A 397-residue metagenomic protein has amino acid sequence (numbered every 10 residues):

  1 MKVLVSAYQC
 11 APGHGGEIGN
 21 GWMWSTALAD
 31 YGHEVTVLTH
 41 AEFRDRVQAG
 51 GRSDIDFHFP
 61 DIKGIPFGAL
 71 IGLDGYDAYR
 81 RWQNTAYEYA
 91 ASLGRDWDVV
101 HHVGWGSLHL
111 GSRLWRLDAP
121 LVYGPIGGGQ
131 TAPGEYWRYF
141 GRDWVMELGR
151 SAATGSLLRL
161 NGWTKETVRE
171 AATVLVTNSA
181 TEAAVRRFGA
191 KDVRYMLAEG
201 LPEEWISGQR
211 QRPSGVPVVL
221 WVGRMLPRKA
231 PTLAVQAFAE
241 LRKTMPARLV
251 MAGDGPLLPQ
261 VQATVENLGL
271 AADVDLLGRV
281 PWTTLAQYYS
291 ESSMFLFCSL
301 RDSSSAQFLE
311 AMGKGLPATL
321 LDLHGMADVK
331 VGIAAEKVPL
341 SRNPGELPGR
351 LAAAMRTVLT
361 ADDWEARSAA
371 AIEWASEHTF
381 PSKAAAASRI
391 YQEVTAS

Functional and structural regions predicted by a protein language model:
M1-I55, R95, A119, P381: N-terminal subdomain of nucleotide-sugar transferases
G19, P217, R224-E240, P256-Q262: A conserved mid-protein helix/loop that constitutes part of the nucleotide-sugar donor-binding site
D56-F59, Y123, A153-G208: Donor nucleotide-sugar binding/catalytic pocket of nucleotide-sugar-dependent glycosyltransferases
Q262-V280: Nucleotide-activated donor-binding/catalytic signature segment of Leloir-type glycosyltransferases, i.e., the conserved
R279-V280, Q287-S292: Short alpha-helical donor nucleotide-sugar binding micro-motif in glycosyltransferases
L300: Aromatic "clamp/platform" in nucleotide-sugar-dependent glycosyltransferases that forms part of the donor/acceptor
P317-D322, A327: Short hydrophobic beta-strand element within catalytic cores of glycosyltransferases and related nucleotide-activated
A327-R356: Change "using UDP/GDP/dTDP sugars" to "using nucleotide sugars
